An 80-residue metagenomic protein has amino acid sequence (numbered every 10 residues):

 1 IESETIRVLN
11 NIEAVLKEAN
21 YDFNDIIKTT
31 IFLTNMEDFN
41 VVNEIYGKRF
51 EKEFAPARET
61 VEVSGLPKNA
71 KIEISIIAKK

Functional and structural regions predicted by a protein language model:
I1-K80: Short, polar/acidic, helix-capping and beta-turn segments at strand->helix junctions that line the mouths
